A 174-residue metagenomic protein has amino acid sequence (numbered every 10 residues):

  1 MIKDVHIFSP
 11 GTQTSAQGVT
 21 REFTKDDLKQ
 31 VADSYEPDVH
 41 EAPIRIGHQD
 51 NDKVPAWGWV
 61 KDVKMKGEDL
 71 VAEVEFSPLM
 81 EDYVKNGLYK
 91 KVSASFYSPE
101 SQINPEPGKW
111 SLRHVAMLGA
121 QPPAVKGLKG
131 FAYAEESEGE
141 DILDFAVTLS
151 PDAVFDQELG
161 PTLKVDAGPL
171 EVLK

Functional and structural regions predicted by a protein language model:
M1-D4, F8, Q49-K66, A72 (+2 more regions): Acidic, gly/pro-rich intrinsically disordered regions characteristic of viral assembly/maturation proteins
M1-W59, K64-M65: N-terminal "first-domain core" detector
E41, Y89-K91: Short, surface-exposed beta-edge/turn micro-motifs
S93-F96: Eukaryotic cytosolic interaction/assembly regions at protein N-termini and domain boundaries
